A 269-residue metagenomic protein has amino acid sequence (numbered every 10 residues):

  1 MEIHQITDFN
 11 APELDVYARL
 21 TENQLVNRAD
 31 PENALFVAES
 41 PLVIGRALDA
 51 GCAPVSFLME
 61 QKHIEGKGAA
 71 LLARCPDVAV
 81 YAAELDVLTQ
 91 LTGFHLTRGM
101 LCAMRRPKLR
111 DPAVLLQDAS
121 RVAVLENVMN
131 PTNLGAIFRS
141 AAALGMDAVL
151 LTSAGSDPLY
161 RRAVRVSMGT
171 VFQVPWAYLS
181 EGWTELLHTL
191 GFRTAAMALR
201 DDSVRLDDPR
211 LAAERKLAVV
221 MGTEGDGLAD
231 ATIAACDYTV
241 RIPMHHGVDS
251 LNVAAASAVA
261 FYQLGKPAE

Functional and structural regions predicted by a protein language model:
M1-K67, G155-S156: Boundary-proximal intrinsically disordered activation/regulatory segments immediately upstream of a helical core
I3-D8, A79-E84, V174-G182, V240: Short acidic-hydrophobic, aromatic-tinged amphipathic segments that line or gate anion-handling sites
H4, P107-D202: RNA substrate-binding interface of SAM-dependent RNA methyltransferases
S40, M129-I137, L251-A256: Amphipathic alpha-helical repeat scaffolds
G66-D77, T232: Short, aromatic/basic amphipathic alpha-helical patches
R74-G93: A glycine-rich helix N-cap at a beta->alpha junction
M100-C102, S140-L144, S153-F172, D230-E269: Structured adenosyl-cofactor binding patch, chiefly the S-adenosyl-L-methionine
A196-V248: Active-site/ligand-binding-proximal alpha/beta "capping" segment
